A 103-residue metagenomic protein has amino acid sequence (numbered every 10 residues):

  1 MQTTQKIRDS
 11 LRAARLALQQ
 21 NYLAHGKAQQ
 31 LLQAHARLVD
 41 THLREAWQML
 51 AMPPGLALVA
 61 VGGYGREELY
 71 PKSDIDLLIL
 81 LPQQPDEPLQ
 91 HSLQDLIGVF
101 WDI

Functional and structural regions predicted by a protein language model:
M1-P54, K72: N-terminal regions immediately upstream of nucleotidyltransferase
K6-I7, I75, I79, I97 (+1 more regions): Weak global preference for isoleucine
A36-R44, Q90-I103: Conserved catalytic core of two-metal-ion nucleotidyltransferases
R44-Q90: Active-site nucleotide-donor binding segment shared across nucleotidyl transfer reactions
